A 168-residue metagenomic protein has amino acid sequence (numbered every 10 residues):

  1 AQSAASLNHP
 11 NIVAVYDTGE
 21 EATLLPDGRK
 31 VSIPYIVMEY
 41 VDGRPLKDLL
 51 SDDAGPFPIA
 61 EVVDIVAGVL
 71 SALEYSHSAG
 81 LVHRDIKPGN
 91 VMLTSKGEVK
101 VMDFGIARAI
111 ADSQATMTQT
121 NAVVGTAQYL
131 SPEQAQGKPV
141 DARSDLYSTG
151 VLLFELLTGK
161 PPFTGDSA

Functional and structural regions predicted by a protein language model:
A1-A168: Eukaryotic protein kinase
